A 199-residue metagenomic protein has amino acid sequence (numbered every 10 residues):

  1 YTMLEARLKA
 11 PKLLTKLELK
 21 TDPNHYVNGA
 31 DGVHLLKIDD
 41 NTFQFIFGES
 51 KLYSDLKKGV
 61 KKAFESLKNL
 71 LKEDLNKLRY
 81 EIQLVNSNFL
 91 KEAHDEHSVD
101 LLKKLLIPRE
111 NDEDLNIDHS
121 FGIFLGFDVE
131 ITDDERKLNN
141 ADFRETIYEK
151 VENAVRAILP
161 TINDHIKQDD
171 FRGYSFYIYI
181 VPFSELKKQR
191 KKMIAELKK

Functional and structural regions predicted by a protein language model:
Y1-M3, L8: Long, mid-chain structured domain cores
L4, D31-H34, F45-L52: Conserved catalytic cores of phosphodiester-cleaving nucleases, focusing on short active-site segments
L8-N24: A short acidic/basic microdomain associated with nuclease active sites
H25-G29: A short, glycine/Asx- and small/polar-enriched loop/turn that sits immediately N-terminal to a beta-strand
I38-F43: Short, solvent-exposed loop/turn segments that connect beta-strands within catalytic domains and beta-strand-rich
Y53-D55, V129-D133, L186: Short acidic, S/G/P-rich loop/turn micro-motifs used as interaction or catalytic elements
K61-D142, R156: Acidic, metal/cofactor-coordinating or nucleic-acid-engaging core segments within structured domains
N139-K199: Extended, charged low-complexity segments that frequently continue into or abut oligomerization scaffolds
